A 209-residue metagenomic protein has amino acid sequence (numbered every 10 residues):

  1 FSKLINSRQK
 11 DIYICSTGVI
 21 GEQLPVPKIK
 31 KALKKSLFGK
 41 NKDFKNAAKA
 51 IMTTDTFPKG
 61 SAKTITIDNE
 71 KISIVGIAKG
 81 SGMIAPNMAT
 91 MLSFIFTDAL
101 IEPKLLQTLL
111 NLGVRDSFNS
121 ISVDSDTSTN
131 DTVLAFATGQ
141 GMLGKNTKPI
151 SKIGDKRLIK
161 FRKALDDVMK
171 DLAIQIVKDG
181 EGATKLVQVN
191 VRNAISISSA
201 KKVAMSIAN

Functional and structural regions predicted by a protein language model:
F1-F118, V123, S128: Glycine-rich, mobile lid/loop segments that gate access to catalytic sites or pores
K10-D11, D131-T132, K185-V187: Residue-level recognition of the N-termini of beta-strands and the immediately preceding loop/turn
G113-S120, T132-M142: Membrane-embedded hairpin module used as a gating/binding unit in multi-pass transport and secretion proteins
A135-N209: A glycine- and small/hydrophobic-rich beta-loop-beta segment that serves as a flexible "lid/hinge" or phosphate-binding
